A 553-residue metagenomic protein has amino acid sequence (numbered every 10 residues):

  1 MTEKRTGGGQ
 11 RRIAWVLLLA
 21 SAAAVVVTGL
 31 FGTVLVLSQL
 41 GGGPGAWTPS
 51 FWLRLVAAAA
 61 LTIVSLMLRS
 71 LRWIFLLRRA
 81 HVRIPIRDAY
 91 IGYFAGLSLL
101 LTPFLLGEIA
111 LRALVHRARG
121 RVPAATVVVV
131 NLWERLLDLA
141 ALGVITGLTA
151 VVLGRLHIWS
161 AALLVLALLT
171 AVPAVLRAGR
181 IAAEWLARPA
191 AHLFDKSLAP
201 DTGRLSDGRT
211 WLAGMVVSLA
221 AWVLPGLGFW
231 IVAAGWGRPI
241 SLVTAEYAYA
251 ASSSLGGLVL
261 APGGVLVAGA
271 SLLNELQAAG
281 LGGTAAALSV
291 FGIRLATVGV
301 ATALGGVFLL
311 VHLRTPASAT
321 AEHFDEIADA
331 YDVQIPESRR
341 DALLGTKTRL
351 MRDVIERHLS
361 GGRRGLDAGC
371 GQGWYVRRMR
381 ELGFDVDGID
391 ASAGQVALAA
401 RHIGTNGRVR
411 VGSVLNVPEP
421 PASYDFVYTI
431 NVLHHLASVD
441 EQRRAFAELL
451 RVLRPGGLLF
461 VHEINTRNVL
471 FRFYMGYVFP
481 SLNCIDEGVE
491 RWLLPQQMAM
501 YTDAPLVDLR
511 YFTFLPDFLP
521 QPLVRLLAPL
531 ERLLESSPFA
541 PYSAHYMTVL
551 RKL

Functional and structural regions predicted by a protein language model:
M1-F94, V151-G257, G283-V290, A296-S318: Predominantly cytoplasmic-facing regulatory/coupling regions of multi-pass membrane proteins
A317-S360: Conserved class I S-adenosyl-L-methionine
Q372-N416: Class I SAM-dependent methyltransferase SAM/SAH-binding core
Y428: A conserved beta-strand element that flanks and buttresses the S-adenosyl-L-methionine
L436-E448: A short, conserved alpha-helix within the catalytic core of class I
F460-L482: Conserved class I S-adenosyl-L-methionine
Y474-G476, Q496, V507-L553: A C-terminal cap/extension of S-adenosyl-L-methionine-dependent methyltransferases that defines the acceptor-substrate
V489-P505: Short alpha-helix
